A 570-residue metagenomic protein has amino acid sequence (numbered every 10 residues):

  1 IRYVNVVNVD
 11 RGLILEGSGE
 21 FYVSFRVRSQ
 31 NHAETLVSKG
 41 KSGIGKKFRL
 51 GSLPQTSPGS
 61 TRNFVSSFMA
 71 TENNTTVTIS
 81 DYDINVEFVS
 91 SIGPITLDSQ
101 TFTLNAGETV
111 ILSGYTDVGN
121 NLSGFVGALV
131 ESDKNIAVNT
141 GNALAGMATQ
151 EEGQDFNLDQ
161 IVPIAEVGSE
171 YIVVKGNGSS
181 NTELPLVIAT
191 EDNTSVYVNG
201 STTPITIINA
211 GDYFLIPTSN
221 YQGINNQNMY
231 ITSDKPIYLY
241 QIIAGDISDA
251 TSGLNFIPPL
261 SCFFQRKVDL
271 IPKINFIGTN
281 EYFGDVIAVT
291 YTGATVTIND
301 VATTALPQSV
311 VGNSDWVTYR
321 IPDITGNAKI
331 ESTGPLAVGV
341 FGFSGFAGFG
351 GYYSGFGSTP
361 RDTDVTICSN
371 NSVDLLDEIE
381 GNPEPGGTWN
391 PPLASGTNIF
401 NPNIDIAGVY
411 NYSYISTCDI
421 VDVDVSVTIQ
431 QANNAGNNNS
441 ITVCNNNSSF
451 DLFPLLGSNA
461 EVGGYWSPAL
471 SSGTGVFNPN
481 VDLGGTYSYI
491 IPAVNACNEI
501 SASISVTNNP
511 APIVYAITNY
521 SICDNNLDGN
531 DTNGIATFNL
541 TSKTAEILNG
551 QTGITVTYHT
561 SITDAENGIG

Functional and structural regions predicted by a protein language model:
I1-V365, C418-V423: Intrinsically disordered, low-complexity linker/terminal regions across diverse proteins
G357-G570: Proline- and Ser/Thr-rich low-complexity, intrinsically disordered segments
